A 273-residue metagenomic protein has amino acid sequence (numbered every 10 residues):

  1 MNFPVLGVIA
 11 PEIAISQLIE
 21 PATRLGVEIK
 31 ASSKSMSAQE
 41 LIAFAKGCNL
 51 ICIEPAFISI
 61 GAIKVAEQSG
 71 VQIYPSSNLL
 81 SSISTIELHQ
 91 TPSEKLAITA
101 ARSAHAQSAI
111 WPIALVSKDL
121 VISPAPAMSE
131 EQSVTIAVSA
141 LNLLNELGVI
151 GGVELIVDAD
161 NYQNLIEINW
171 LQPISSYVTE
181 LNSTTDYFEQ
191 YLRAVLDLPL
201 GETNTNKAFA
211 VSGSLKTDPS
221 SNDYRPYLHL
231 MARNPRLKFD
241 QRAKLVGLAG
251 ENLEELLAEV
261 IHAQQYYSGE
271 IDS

Functional and structural regions predicted by a protein language model:
M1-S76: ATP-binding N-terminal substructure of ATP-dependent carboxylate-amine bond-forming enzymes
P4, E94-A97, S108-W111, V153 (+4 more regions): Change "...and in nucleic-acid phosphodiester-cleaving endonucleases..." to "...and in nucleic-acid processing enzymes
I9-A10, A14, M128, T179-T184 (+2 more regions): Short alpha-helix boundary/capping segments
A62-I83, I122, A127-E130: Glycine/small-residue-rich loop that forms an oxyanion/phosphate-binding "nest" at active or ligand-binding sites
T85-G151, V157-D160: Internal nucleotide-binding/catalytic subdomain
T135-V153, W170-T217: Active-site "cap" helix and flanking loop/linker of ATP-utilizing ligase/carboxylase catalytic domains
N161-Q172: A short beta-strand motif that forms the metal-chelation/ATP-contact edge of phosphoryl-transfer active sites
R193-S273: Peripheral (often C-terminal) accessory segments that flank ATP-dependent C-N-forming ligase machineries
